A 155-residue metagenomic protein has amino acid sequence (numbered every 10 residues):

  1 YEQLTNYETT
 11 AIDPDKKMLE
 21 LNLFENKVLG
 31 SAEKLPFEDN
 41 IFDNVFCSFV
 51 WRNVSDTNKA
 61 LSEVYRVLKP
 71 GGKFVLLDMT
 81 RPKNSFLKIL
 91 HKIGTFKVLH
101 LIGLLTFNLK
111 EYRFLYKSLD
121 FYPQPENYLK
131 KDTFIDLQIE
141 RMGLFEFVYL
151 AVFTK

Functional and structural regions predicted by a protein language model:
Y1-K34: Class I SAM-dependent methyltransferase SAM/SAH-binding core
I12, L77-D132, E140-R141, Y149: C-terminal alpha-helical "lid/dimerization" subdomain adjacent to the S-adenosyl-L-methionine
E33-V45: A short acidic, Gly/Pro-enriched loop at the edge of an enzyme's catalytic core that lines a small-molecule cofactor
F46, V75: A conserved beta-strand element that flanks and buttresses the S-adenosyl-L-methionine
F49-R52: Short catalytic micro-motifs in class I SAM-dependent methyltransferases
N58-K73: A short glycine-rich, Lys/Arg-flanked "PGG" loop and its adjoining helix->strand segment in the class I
L150-T154: Short, well-ordered beta-strand micro-motif
